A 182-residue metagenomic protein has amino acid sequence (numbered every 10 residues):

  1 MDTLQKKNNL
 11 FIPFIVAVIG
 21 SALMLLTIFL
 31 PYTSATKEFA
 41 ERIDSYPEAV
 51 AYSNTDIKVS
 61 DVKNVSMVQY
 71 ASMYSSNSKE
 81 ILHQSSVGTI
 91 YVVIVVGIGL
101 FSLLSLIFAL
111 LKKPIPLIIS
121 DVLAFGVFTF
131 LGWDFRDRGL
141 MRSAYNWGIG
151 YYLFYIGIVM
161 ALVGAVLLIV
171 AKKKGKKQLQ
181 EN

Functional and structural regions predicted by a protein language model:
D2-N182: Compact integral membrane and secretory-pathway proteins
